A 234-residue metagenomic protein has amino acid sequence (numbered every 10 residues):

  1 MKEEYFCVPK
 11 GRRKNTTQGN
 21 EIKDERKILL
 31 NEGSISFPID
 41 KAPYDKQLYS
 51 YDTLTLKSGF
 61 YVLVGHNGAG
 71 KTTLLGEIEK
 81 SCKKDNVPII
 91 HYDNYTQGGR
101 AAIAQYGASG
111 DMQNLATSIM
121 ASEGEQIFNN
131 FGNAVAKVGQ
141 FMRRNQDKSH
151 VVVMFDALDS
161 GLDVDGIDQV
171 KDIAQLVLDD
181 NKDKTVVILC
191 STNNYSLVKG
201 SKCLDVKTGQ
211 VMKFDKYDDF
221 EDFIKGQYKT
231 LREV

Functional and structural regions predicted by a protein language model:
M1-Y51: N-terminal pre-Walker A segment at the start of P-loop NTPase domains
D52-S58, N145-K148, D180-N181: Phosphate-binding P-loop
K57-N129, N133: ABC ATPase nucleotide-binding domain signature region
F60-V62, H150-V152, V187: Residue-level preference for the first positions of well-ordered beta-strands
D85-V87, R144-S149, K182-T185: Short helix-terminating capping/connector loops at secondary-structure junctions
E123-F155, D165-A174: GG-anchored amphipathic helix commonly corresponding to the ABC/SMC/Rad50 NBD signature/C-loop
L158-S160: Short loop immediately C-terminal to the Walker-B catalytic DE motif in ABC-type ATPase nucleotide-binding domains
Q169-V234: C-terminal lobe/lid and adjacent interdomain/linker elements of RecA-like ASCE P-loop ATPase modules
